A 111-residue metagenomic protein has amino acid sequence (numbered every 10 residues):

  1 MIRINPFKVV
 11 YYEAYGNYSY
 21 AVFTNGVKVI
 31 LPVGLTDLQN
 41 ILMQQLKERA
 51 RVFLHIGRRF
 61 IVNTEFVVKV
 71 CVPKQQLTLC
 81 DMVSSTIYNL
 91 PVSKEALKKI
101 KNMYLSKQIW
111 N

Functional and structural regions predicted by a protein language model:
M1-N111: Basic, polyanion-interacting recognition surfaces, primarily in bacterial LytTR/OmpR-type DNA-binding effector domains
